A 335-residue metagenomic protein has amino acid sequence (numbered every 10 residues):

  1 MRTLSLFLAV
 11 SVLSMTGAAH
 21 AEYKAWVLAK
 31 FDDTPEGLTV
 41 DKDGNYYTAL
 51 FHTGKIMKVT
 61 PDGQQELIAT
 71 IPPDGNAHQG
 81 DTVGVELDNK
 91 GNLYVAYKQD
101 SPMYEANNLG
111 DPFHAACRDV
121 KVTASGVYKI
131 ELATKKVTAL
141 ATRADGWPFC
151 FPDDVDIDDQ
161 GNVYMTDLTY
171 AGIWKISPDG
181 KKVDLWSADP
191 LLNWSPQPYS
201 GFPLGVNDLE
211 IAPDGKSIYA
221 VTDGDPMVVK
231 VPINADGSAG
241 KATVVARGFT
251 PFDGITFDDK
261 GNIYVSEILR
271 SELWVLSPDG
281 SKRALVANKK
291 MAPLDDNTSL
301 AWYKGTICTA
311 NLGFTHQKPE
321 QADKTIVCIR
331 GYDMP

Functional and structural regions predicted by a protein language model:
S5-M15: Bacterial N-terminal signal peptides
G17-A21: Sec/Tat signal peptide C-region and signal peptidase I cleavage site
Y23-A29, Q65-G75, K136-D145, K182-S187 (+3 more regions): A short beta-strand motif characteristic of beta-propeller blades
K30-Y46, F51, P73-S101, K121 (+8 more regions): Beta-rich, blade/repeat-based domains predominating in secreted/periplasmic proteins but also intracellular
F51-H52, Y104-A124, L168-T169, F202 (+3 more regions): Short, solvent-exposed loop/turn segments at conserved positions within beta-propeller repeat blades
K55-M57, S125-Y128, G172-K175, M227-V229 (+2 more regions): A short loop-to-beta-strand structural motif that recurs across blades of beta-propeller domains
V59-Q64, E131-K135, S177-K181, P232-G237 (+2 more regions): Short loop/turn segments that connect beta-strands within beta-propeller blades
P102-Q160: Asp-box/WD-like beta-propeller blade repeats and closely related beta-sheet repeat scaffolds
